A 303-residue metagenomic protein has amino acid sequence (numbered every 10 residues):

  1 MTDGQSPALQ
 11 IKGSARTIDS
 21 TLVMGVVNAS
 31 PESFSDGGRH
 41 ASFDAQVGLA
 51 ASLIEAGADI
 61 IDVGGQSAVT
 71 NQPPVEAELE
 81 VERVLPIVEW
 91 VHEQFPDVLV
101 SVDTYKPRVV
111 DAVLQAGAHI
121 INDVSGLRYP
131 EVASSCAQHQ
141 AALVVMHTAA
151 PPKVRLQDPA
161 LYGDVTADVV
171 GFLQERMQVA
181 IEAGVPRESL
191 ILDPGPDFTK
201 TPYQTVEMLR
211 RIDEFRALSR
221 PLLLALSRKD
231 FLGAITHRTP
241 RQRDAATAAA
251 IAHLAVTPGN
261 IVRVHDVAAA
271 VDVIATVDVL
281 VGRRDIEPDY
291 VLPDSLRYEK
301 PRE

Functional and structural regions predicted by a protein language model:
T2-S6, I11, S35-L49, A68-Q94 (+5 more regions): Active-site-adjacent loop and "lid" segments of alpha/beta metabolic enzymes
R16, T21-V47: N-terminal binding-site loop/beta-alpha segment at the start of enzyme catalytic domains that lines or forms
T21-M24, L143, S189, P221: Structural motif
V27, G57, I121: Conserved hydrophobic/aromatic pocket- or pore-lining residues that grip, position, or stack substrates in active sites
G48-G64, T257: Catalytic domains of carbohydrate-active enzymes, especially glycoside hydrolases
I54-E55, R176-S189: Phosphate/pyrophosphate-binding loops at sites that engage ATP/ADP/AMP, CoA/4′-phosphopantetheine, polyphosphate
